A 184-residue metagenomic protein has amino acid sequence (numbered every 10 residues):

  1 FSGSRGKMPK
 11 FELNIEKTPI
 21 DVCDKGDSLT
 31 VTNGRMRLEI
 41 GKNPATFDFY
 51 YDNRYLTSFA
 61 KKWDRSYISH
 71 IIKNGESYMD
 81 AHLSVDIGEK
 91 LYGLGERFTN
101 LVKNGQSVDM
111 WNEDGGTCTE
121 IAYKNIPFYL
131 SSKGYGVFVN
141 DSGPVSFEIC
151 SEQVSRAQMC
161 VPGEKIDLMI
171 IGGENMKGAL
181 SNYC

Functional and structural regions predicted by a protein language model:
F1-C184: N-terminal accessory segment at the very beginning of proteins
